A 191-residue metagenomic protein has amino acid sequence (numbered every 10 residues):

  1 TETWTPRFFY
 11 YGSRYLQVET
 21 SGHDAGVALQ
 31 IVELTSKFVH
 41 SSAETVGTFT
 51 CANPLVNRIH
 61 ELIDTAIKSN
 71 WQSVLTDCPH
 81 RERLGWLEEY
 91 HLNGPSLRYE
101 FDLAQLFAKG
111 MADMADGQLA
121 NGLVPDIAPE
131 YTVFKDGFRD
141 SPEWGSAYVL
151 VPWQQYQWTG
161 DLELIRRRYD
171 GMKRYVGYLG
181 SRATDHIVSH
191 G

Functional and structural regions predicted by a protein language model:
T1-H80, E88-E89, Q105-A108, N121 (+5 more regions): Extracellular/oxidizing-compartment recognition motifs
L16-S21, E88-Q118, V149-I165, M172: Alpha-helical support elements that line or immediately flank enzyme active sites and cofactor-binding pockets
Y178: Structured mid-domain segments that build the active-site/substrate or prosthetic-cofactor binding neighborhood
H186-G191: Flexible glycine/proline-rich, aromatic-decorated loop/lid segments
